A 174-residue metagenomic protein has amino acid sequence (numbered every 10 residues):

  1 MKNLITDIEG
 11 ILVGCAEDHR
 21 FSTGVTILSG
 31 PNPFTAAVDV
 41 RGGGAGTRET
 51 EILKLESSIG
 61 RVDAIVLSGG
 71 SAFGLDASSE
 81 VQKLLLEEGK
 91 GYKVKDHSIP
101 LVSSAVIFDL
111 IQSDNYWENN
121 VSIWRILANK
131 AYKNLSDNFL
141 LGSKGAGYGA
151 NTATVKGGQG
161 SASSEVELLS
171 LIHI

Functional and structural regions predicted by a protein language model:
M1-V40: N-terminal amphipathic/basic leader segments beginning at the initiator methionine
K2-N3, L12-E17, L53-E56, K90-Y92 (+2 more regions): A generic local secondary-structure boundary/capping motif
L4-D7, C15, V38-V40, V94-K95 (+2 more regions): General beta-strand structural signal in soluble alpha/beta enzymes
D39-I59: Glycine-rich oxoanion-binding loops at beta->alpha junctions
D63-A64, G70-S143: A generic, well-ordered mixed alpha/beta core segment in the N-terminal half of proteins
S136-G158: Intrinsically disordered, low-complexity linker/loop segments enriched in Gly/Pro and charged/polar residues
I172-I174: Conserved small/polar residues in nucleotide/adenosyl-binding loops
